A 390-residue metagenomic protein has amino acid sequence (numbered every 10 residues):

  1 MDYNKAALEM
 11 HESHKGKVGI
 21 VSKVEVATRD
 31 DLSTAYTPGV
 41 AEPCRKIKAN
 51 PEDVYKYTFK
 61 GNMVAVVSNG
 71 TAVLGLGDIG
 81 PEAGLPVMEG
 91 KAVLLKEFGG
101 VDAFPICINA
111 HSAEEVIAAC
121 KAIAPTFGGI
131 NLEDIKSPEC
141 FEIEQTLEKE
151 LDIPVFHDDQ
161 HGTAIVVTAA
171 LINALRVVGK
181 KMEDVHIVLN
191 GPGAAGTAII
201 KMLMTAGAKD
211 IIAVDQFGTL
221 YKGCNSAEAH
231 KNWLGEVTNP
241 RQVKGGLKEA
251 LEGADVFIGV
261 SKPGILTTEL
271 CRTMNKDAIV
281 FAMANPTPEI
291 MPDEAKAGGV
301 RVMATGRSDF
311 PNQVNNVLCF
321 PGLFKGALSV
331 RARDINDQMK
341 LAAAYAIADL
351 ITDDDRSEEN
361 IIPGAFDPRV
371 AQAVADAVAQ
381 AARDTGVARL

Functional and structural regions predicted by a protein language model:
M1-V155, A375, Q380-A381, T385-R389: N-terminal ligand-binding/catalytic initiation module
Y55-K60, K96-E97, A122-A124, E148-K149 (+7 more regions): Solvent-exposed alpha-helices and their adjacent loops that cap or buttress functional pockets in soluble metabolic
N69-T71, I79, I108-N109, D134-S137 (+5 more regions): Short, ordered loop/turn segments at secondary-structure junctions
L74, I79-G99, L151, H157 (+3 more regions): Glycine-rich phosphate/diphosphate-binding loop of Rossmann-like nucleotide-binding domains
P105, N131-D134, V155-D158, L189 (+5 more regions): General beta-strand structural signal in soluble alpha/beta enzymes
D158-D159, V178, A282-L390: Adenosine-phosphate binding glycine-rich loop
N232-R301, R307-D309: Rossmann-like adenosine-cofactor binding region
